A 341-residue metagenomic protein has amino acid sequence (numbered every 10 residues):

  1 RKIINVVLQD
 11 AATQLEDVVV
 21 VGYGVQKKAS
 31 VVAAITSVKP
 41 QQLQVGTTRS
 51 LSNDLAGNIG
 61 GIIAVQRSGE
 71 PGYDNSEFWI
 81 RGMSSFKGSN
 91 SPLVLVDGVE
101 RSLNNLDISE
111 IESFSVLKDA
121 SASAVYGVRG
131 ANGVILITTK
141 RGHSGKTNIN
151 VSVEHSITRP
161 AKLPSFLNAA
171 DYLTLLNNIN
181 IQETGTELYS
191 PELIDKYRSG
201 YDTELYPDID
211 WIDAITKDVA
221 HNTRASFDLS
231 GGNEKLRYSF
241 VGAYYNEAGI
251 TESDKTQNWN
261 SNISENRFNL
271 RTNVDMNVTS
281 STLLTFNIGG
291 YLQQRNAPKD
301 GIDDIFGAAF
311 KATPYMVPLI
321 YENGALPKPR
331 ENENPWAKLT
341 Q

Functional and structural regions predicted by a protein language model:
R1-Q9, K27-K28, A312-Y315, L319-E322 (+2 more regions): Short intrinsically disordered, low-complexity coil segments enriched in acidic
R1-T272, V278, L283-T285: Short, small/polar-rich motifs associated with maturation and membrane association, primarily at protein termini
V19, K39, I62, F78 (+6 more regions): Generic preference for hydrophobic/aromatic residues in regular secondary structure cores
R159-E192, Y291-K338: A surface-exposed, glycine/aromatic-enriched loop/edge motif typical of exported proteins
I288: Short, flexible loop/hinge motifs at secondary-structure junctions
